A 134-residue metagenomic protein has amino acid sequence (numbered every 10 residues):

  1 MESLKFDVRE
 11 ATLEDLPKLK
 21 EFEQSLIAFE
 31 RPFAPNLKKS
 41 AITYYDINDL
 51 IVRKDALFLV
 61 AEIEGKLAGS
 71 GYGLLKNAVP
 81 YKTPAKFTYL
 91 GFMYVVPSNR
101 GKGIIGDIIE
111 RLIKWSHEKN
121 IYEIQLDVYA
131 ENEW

Functional and structural regions predicted by a protein language model:
M1-P17: Conserved N-terminal entry element of GNAT/NAT acetyltransferase domains
I27-I47: Conserved GNAT-fold acetyl-CoA-binding loop/helix
N48-V60, Y89: A short helix-loop-beta-strand connector motif used in the catalytic cores of GNAT acetyltransferases and, in some
V60, K66-L75, Y89, Y94: Conserved beta-strand in the GNAT
N77-L90, R100, Y122: A conserved beta-turn-beta hairpin within the catalytic core of GNAT-like acetyltransferases that forms part
V95, G101-K114: Conserved acetyl-CoA-binding loop-helix of GNAT-fold acetyltransferases
G106, E118, A130-W134: Conserved active-site alpha-helix within GNAT-family acetyltransferase domains
S116-V128: Conserved GNAT acetyl-CoA-binding A-motif
